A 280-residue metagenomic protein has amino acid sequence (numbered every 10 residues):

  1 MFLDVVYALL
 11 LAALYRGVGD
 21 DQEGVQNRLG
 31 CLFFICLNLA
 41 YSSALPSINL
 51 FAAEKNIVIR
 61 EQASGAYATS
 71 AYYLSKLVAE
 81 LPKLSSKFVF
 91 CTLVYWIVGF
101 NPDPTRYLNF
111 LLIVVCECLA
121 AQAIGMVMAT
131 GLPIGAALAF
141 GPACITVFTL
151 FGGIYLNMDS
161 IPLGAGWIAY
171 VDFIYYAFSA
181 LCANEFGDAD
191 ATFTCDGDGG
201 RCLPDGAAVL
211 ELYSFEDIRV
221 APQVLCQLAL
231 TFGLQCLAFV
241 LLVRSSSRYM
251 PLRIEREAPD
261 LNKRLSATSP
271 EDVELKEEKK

Functional and structural regions predicted by a protein language model:
M1-K279: Membrane-spanning alpha-helical segments of multipass transporters and channels
